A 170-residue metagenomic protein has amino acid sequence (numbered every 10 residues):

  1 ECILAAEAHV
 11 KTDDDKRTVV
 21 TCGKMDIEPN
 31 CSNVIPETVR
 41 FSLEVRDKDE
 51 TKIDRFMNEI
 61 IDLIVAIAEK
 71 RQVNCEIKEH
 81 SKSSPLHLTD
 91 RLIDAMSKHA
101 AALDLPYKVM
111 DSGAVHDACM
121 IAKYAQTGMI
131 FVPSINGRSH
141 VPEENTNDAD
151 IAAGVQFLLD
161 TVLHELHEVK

Functional and structural regions predicted by a protein language model:
E1-T12, M57, D62, V132-K170: His/Asp/Glu-rich mid-to-C-terminal helical/loop segments that flank catalytic regions of hydrolases
E1-T51: Midchain, well-structured core segments that form catalytic/ion-binding scaffolds
L4-E7, K78, K82-P133: Active-site-adjacent substrate-binding region of metalloamidase/peptidase-like peptide-processing proteins
E7-C22, I67-K78, L105-D111, H167-K170: Flexible, glycine/charged-enriched surface loops at secondary-structure junctions
D13-K16, V34-E37, E69-R71, A101 (+2 more regions): A structural signal for short secondary-structure junctions
V34, K52-F56, K108-V109, S139-V141: Extended hydrophobic-aromatic, low-complexity segments
T38-R46, E76-K78, I135-P142: A short small-residue
D49-A101: Metal-dependent peptidase/peptidase-like ectodomains
